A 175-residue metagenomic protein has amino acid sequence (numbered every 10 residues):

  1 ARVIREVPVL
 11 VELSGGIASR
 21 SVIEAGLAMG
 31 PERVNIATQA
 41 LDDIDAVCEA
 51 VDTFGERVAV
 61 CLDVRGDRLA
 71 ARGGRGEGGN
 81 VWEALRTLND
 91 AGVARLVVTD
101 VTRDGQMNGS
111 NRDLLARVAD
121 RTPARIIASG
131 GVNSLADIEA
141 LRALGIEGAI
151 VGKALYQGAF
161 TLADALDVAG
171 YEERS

Functional and structural regions predicted by a protein language model:
A1, C48, R86, A116 (+2 more regions): Active-site phosphate/pyrophosphate- and oxyanion-stabilizing loops and adjacent acidic/basic residues in soluble
R2-E32, D113-V151: Catalytic cores of alpha/beta
V9, E56-R57, P123-I127, D164-R174: Short acidic, glycine/proline-enriched helix-loop-strand junctions
S14-G16, I36-Q39, T99, D104-M107 (+2 more regions): Glycine- and other small-residue-rich loops at beta-strand/loop junctions that grip anionic moieties
G15-A18, D42, G79-N80, M107-S110 (+1 more regions): Short secondary-structure boundary/capping elements
S21-D104: Conserved anion-binding
A46-T53, R142-S175: C-terminal helical cap(s) of enzyme catalytic domains, especially alpha/beta-barrels
G105-M107, L135-I138, Q157-F160: Short active-site-adjacent structural elements
